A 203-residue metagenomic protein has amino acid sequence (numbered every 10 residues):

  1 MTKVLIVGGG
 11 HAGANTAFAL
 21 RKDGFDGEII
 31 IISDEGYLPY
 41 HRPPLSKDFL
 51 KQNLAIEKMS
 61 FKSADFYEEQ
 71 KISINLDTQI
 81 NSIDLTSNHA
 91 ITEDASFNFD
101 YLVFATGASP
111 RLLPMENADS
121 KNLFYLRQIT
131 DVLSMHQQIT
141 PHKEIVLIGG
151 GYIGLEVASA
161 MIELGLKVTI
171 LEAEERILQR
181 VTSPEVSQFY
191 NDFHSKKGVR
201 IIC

Functional and structural regions predicted by a protein language model:
M1-L5, S63-V146: FAD-binding core/adjacent interface of flavoenzyme oxidoreductases
T2-S73, A160-E185: Beta1-alpha1 glycine-rich phosphate/pyrophosphate-binding loop at the start of Rossmann-like nucleotide-binding domains
H11, G36, A108-P110, T130 (+2 more regions): Residue-level detector of alpha-helix initiation sites
D26-E28, I74-I91, F97, L164-C203: A Rossmann-like FAD-binding core segment of flavoenzymes
L112-L113, L155-E156, Q179: Glycine/Thr-rich phosphate-binding loops of Rossmann-like dinucleotide-binding domains
Y125-Q128, G154, S183: Short, conserved glycine- and acidic-residue-centered signature motifs in active-site or ligand-binding loops
